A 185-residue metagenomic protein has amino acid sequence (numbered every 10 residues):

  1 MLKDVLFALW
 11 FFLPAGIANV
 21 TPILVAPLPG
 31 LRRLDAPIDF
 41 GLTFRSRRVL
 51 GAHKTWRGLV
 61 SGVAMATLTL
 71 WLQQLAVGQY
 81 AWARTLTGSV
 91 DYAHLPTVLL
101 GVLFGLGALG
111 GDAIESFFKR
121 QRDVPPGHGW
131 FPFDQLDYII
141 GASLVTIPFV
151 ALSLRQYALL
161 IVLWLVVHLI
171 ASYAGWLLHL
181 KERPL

Functional and structural regions predicted by a protein language model:
M1-L144, L154-L185: Interhelical loop and helix-boundary elements at the membrane-water interface of polytopic inner-membrane proteins
T146-V150: Transmembrane helix-loop junctions at the membrane interface of multipass transporters and ion channels
